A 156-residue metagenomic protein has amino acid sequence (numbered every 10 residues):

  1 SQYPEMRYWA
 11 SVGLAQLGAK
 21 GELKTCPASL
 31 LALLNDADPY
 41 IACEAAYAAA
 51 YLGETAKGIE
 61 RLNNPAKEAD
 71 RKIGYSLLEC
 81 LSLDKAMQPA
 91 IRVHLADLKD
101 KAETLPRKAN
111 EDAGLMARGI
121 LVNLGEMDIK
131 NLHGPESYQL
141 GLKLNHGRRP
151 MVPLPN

Functional and structural regions predicted by a protein language model:
S1, K20-L34, G53-P65, A86-T104 (+1 more regions): Amphipathic alpha-helical scaffolding segments comprising HEAT/armadillo-like alpha-solenoid repeats
Q2, A37, A66-A69, A109: Structural signature of alpha-solenoid helical repeat scaffolds
Y3, K57, K67, G114 (+1 more regions): General helical secondary-structure elements
E5-G21, Y40-E54, K72-P89, R107-E126: Structural detector for internal amphipathic alpha-helices that build alpha-solenoid repeat scaffolds
M6, L23, N35, I41 (+1 more regions): Generic N-terminal simple sequence motifs
A15, E44, L62, S76 (+4 more regions): Compositionally biased, intrinsically disordered low-complexity segments
A32-N35, R61, K67, L81 (+6 more regions): Intrinsic disorder/low-complexity signature
D112-L115, G119-N156: Terminal, low-structured helical/coil segments at or just beyond the last alpha-helical repeat
